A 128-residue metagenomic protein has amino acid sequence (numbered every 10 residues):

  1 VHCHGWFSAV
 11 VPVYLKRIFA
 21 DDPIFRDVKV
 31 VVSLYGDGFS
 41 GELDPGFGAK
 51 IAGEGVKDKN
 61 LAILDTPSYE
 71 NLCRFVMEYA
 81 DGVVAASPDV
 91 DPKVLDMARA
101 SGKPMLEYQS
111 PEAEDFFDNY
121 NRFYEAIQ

Functional and structural regions predicted by a protein language model:
V1-Q128: Catalytic cores of nucleotide-sugar-dependent glycosyltransferases that transfer UDP/GDP/TDP-activated
